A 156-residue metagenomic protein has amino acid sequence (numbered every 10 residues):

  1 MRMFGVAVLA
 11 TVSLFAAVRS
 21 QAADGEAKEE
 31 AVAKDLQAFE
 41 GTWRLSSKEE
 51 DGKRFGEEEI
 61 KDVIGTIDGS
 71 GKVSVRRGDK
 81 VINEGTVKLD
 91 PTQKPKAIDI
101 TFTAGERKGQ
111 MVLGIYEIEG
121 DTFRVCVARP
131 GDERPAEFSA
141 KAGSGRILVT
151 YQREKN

Functional and structural regions predicted by a protein language model:
M1-N156: Low-complexity, Gly/Pro
